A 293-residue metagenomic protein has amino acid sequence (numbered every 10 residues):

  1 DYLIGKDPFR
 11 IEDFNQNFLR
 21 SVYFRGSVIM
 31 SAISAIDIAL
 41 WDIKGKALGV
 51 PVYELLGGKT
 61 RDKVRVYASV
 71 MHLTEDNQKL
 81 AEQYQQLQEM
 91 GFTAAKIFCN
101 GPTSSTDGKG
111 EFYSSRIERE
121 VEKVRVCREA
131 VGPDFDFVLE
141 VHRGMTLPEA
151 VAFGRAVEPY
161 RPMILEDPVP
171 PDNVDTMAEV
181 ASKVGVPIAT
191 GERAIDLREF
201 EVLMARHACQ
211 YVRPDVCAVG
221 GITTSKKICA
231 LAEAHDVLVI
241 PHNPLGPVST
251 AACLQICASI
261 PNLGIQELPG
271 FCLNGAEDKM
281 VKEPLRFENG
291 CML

Functional and structural regions predicted by a protein language model:
D1, G290-L293: A hydrophobic, small-residue-rich beta->alpha segment in the mid-to-C-terminal subdomain of diverse proteins
D1-L48: Metal- or metallocofactor-binding catalytic centers and their adjacent structured scaffolds across diverse enzyme
Y2-K6, S21, I43, A47 (+8 more regions): Change "in soluble alpha/beta enzymes" to "in soluble alpha/beta proteins
D13, R155, R161-I164, D172-C291: Shared catalytic-loop signature of beta/alpha-barrel
D37-L73: Glycine-rich, aromatic-flanked loop segments that form ligand/cofactor-binding clefts across common enzyme folds
D42, E54, G58, R125 (+3 more regions): Active-site phosphate/pyrophosphate- and oxyanion-stabilizing loops and adjacent acidic/basic residues in soluble
P51, R65, D136, P187 (+1 more regions): Proline-centered loop/turn at the N-terminus of a beta-strand
K63-V64, A68-K183: Metal-dependent enolase-superfamily TIM-barrel catalytic cores that perform enediolate-based chemistry
